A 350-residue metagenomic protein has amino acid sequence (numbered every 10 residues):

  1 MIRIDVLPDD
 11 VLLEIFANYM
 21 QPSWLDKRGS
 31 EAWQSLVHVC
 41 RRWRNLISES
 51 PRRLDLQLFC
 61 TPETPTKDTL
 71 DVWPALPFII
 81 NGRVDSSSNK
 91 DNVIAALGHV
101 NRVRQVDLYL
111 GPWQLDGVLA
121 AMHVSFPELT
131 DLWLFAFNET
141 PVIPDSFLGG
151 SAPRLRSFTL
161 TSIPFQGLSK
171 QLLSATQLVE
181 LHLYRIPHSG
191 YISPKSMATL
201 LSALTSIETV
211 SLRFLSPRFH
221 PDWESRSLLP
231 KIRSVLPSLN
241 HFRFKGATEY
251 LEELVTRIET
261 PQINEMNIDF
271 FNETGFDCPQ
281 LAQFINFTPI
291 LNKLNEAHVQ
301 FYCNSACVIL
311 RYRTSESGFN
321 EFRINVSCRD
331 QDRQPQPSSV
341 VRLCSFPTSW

Functional and structural regions predicted by a protein language model:
M1-W350: Leucine-rich repeat
